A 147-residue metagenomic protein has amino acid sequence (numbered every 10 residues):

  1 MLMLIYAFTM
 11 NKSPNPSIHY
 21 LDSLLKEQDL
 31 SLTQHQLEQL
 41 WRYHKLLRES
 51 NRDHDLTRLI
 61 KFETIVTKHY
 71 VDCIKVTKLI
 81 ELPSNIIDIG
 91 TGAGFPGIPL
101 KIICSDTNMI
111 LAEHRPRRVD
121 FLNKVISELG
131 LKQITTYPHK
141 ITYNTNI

Functional and structural regions predicted by a protein language model:
M1-M3: Methionine residue identity
I5-K12, P16-P83, K124-I134: Class I SAM-dependent transferase core
V71-I147: Conserved SAM/SAH cofactor-binding pocket of Class I
